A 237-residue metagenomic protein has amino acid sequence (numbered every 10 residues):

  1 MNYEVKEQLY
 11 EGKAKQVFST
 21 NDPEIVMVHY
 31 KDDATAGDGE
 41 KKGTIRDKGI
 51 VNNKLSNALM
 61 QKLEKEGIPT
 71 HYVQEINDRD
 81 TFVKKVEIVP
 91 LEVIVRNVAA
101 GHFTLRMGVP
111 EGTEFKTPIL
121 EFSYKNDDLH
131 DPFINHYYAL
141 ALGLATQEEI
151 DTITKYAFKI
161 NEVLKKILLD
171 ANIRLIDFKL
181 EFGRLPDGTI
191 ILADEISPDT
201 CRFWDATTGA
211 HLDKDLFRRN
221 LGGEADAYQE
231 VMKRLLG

Functional and structural regions predicted by a protein language model:
N2-S123, L235: Active-site loop/lid in soluble adenylation, ligation, and acyl-transfer enzymes
E40-I50, F133-Y156: Short histidine-centered catalytic/ligand-binding loop motif
V51, T113, Y124-D131, Y137-T146 (+2 more regions): An exposed, glycine/acidic-rich loop-and-rim segment of catalytic or binding clefts
V73-R79, L168-R184: A short glycine-rich, hydrophobically flanked beta-strand micro-motif that places a catalytic Asp/Glu for divalent metal
V95, L175-D194: Conserved metal-phosphate-binding beta-hairpin within the catalytic cores of diverse ATP-dependent phosphoryl-transfer
T113, I196-G237: C-terminal helix-cap and adjacent tail motif
T113-H130, N161-R174, S197-R202: Phosphate-binding core of ATP-grasp and ATP-grasp-like enzymes
L144-I176: A long amphipathic alpha-helix within ATP-dependent nucleotide-binding catalytic cores
